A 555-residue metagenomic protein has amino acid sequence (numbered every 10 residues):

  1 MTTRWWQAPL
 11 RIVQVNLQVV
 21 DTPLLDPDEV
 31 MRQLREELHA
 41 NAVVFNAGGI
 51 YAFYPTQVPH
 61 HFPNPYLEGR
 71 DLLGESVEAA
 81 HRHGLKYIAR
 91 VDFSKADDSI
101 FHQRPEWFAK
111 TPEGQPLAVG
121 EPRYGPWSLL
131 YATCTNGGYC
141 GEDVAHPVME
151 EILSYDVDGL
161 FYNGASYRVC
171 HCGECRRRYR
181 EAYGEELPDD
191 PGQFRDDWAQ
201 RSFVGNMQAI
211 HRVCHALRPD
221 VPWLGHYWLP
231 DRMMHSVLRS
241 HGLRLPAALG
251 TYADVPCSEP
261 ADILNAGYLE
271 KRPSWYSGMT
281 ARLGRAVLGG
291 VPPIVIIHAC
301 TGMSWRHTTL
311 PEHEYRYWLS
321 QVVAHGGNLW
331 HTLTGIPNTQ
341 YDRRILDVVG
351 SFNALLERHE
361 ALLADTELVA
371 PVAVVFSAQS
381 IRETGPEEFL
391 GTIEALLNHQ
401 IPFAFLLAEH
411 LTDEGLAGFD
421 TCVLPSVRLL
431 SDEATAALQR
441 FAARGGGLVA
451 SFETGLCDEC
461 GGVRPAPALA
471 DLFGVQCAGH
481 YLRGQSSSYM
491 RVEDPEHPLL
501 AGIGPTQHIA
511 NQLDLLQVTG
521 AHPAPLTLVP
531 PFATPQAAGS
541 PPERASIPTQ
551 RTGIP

Functional and structural regions predicted by a protein language model:
M1-S94, R212-H215, D220, D365-V369 (+5 more regions): Mature N-terminal, pre-catalytic/accessory segment of carbohydrate-active enzymes
T3, A8, T22, A89 (+5 more regions): Active-site-adjacent "subsite" loops/lids of carbohydrate-active enzymes
P9, Y87, G192-Q193, D197-R232 (+1 more regions): Carbohydrate-binding surfaces of carbohydrate-active enzymes
Q14-V15, A40, F45, Y162 (+3 more regions): Conserved beta-strand positions
V20-E37, Y139-L153, H235-L249, P311-L319 (+1 more regions): Short, acidic/polar
D26-A52, S154-V157, L249-P256, W318-H325 (+1 more regions): Catalytic domains of carbohydrate-active enzymes, especially glycoside hydrolases
Q33, E37, A79, Y131-Y167 (+2 more regions): An active-site-proximal structural segment forming one wall of the substrate-binding cleft that immediately precedes
L34-L72, K95-L117, E121, V169-G184 (+5 more regions): Aromatic-lined carbohydrate-binding/catalytic grooves of carbohydrate-active enzymes
